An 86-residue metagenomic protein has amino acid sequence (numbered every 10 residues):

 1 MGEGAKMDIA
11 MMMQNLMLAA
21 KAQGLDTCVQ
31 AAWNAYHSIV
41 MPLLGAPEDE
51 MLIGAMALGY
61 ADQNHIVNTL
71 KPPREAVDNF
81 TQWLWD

Functional and structural regions predicted by a protein language model:
M1-L43: Small-aliphatic-rich amphipathic alpha-helix that forms the alpha element of a beta-alpha
G45-E48: Short, hinge-like loop/turn segments at secondary-structure boundaries
L52-D86: C-terminal helix-cap and adjacent tail motif
